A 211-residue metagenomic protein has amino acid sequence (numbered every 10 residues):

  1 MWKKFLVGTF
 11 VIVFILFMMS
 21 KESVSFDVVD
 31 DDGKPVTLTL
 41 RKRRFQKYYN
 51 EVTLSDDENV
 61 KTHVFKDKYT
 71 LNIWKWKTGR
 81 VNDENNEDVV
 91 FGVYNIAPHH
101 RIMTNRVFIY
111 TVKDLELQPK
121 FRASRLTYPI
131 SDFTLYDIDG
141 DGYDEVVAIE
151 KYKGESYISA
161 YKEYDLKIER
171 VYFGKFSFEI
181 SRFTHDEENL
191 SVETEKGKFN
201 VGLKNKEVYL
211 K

Functional and structural regions predicted by a protein language model:
M1-V11: N-terminal Sec-pathway targeting helices
I15-K211: Beta-propeller-forming repeat regions
